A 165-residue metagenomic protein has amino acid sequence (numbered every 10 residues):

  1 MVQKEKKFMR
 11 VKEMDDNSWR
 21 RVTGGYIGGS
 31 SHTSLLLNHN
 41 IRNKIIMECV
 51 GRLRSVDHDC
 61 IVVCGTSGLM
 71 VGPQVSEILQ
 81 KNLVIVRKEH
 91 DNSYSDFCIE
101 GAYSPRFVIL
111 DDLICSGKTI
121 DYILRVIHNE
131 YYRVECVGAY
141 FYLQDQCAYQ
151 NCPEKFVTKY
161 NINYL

Functional and structural regions predicted by a protein language model:
M1-L165: PRPP-associated nucleotide enzymes
